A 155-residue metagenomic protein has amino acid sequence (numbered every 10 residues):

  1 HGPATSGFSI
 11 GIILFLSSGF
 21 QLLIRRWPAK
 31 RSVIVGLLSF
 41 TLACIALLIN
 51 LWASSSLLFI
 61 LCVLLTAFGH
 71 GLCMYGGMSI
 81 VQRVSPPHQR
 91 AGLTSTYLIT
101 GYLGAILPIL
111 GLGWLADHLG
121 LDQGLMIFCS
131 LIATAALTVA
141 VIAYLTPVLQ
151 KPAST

Functional and structural regions predicted by a protein language model:
H1-T5: Short amphipathic helix-loop junctions that connect adjacent transmembrane helices in Major Facilitator Superfamily/SLC
S6-A29, G36-A43: Transmembrane alpha-helices of Major Facilitator/SLC transporters
F8-G11, F15, L64, S95-L103: Transmembrane alpha-helical cores of Major Facilitator Superfamily
R31-G77: C-terminal transmembrane helical hairpin of 12-TM major facilitator-type secondary transporters
M78-Q123: A late C-terminal transmembrane helix in Major Facilitator Superfamily
C129-T155: Multi-pass alpha-helical transporter architecture, strongest for 12-TM Major Facilitator/SLC carriers used
